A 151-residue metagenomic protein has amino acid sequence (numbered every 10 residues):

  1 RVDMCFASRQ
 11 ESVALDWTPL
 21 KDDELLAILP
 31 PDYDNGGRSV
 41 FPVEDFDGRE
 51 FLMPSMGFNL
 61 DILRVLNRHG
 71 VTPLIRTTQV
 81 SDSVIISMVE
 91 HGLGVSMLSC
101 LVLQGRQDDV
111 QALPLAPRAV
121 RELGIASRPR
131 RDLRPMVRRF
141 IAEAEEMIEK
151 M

Functional and structural regions predicted by a protein language model:
R1, S8, G57-Q111: Hydrophobic hinge/microswitch elements
R1-L25, L29, G37, V89-L93 (+1 more regions): Short beta-strand-centered segments that line the small-molecule binding cleft or hinge of alpha/beta clamshell
S12-V13, D32-P42, P117-A119, R130-M136: Short helix-loop capping/hinge motifs at secondary-structure junctions, enriched in acidic/polar residues
L15-W17, D22-A27, P31-Y33, V43 (+2 more regions): Small-molecule pocket liners
D16-P19, N35, P42-E44, V65-N67 (+2 more regions): Short secondary-structure boundary/capping segments
T18, E44, I86-S87, R138: Alpha-helical segments flanking ligand/cofactor-binding loops in enzyme cores
N35, R49-G70, L133-I141, M151: Secondary-structure junction motif
L113-M151: A late-sequence structural motif
